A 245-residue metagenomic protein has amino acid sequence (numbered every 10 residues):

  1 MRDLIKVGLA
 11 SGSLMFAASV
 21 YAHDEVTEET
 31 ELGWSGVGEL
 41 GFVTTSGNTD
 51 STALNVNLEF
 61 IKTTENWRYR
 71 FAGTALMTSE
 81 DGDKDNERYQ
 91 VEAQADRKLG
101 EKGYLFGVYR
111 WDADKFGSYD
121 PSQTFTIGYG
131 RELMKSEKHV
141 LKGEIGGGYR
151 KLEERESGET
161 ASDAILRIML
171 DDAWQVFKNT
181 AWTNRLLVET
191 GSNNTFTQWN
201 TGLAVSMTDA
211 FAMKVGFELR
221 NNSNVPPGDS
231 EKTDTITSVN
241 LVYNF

Functional and structural regions predicted by a protein language model:
M1-G33, F245: Cleavable N-terminal export/targeting peptides
A22, K62-N66, L99-E101, G130-K135 (+5 more regions): Outer-membrane beta-barrel proteins
L32-W34, D50-L54, D85-Y89, P121-F125 (+4 more regions): Residues that define the transmembrane beta-barrel architecture of outer-membrane proteins
W34, N66-F71, K102-L105, E137-L141 (+2 more regions): Repeated loop/turn-to-beta-strand initiation elements of outer-membrane beta-barrel proteins
L40-F42, L58, F71-A75, V91-A93 (+6 more regions): Transmembrane beta-barrel strands of outer-membrane/channel proteins
F42-S46, T64, A75-S79, W111-K115 (+5 more regions): Transmembrane beta-strands of outer-membrane beta-barrel pores
T44-T52, E80-N86, A113-P121, R155-S157 (+2 more regions): Solvent-exposed loop/turn segments connecting transmembrane beta-strands in outer-membrane beta-barrel proteins
T126, L203-S206, T233-F245: Outer-membrane beta-barrel "beta-signal"
